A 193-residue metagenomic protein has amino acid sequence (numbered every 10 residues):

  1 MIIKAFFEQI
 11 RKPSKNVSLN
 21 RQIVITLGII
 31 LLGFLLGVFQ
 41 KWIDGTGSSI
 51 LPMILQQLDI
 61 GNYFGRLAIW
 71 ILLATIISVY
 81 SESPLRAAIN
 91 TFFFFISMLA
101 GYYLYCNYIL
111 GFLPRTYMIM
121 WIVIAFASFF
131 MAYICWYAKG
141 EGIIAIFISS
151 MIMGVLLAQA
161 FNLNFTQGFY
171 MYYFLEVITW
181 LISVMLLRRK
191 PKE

Functional and structural regions predicted by a protein language model:
M1-A87, T91: N-terminal topogenic module of multi-pass integral membrane proteins
N20-L32, L85-F94, I119, V123 (+3 more regions): Alpha-helical transmembrane segments of integral membrane proteins
T46-L58, I77-R86, L104-R115, C135-G140 (+1 more regions): Short juxtamembrane and helix-loop transition motifs at transmembrane-helix boundaries in membrane proteins
Q57-I71, T116-A127, Y170-I182: Alpha-helical transmembrane segments of polytopic membrane proteins
L72-I77, S128-A132, I178-K190: Hydrophobic core segments of alpha-helical transmembrane domains in multi-pass integral membrane proteins
I96-A158: Membrane-proximal helix-loop-helix units in multi-pass membrane proteins
F147-E193: Terminal transmembrane helical module of multi-pass membrane proteins
